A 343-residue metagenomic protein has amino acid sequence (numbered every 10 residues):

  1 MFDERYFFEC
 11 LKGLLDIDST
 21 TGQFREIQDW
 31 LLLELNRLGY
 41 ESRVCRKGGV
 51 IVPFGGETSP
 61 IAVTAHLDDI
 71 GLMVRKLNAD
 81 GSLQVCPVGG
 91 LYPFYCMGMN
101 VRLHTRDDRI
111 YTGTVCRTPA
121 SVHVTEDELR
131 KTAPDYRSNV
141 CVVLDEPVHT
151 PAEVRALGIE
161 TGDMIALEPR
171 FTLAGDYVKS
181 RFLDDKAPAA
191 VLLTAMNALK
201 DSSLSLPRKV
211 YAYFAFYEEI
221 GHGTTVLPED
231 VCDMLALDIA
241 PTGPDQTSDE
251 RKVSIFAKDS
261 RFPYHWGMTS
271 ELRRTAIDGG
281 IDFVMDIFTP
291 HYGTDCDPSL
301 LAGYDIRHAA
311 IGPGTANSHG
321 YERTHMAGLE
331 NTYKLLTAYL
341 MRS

Functional and structural regions predicted by a protein language model:
M1-S343: N-terminal hydrophobic/helix-forming segments and targeting peptides
